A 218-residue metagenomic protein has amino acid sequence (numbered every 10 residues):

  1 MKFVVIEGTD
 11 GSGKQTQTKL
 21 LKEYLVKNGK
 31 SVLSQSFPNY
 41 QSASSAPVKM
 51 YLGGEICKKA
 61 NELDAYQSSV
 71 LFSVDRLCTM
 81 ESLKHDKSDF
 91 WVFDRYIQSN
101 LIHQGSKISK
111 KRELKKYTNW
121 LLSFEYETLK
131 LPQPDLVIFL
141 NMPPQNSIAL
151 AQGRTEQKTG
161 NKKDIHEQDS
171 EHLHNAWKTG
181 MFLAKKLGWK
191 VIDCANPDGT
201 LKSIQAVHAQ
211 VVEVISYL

Functional and structural regions predicted by a protein language model:
I6: Hydrophobic anchor at the beta1->P-loop junction of P-loop NTPases
T9: P-loop (Walker A) phosphate-binding loop of NTP-binding proteins
K14: Conserved lysine of the Walker
Q17: Hydrophobic positions on the alpha1 helix immediately C-terminal to the Walker A/P-loop
K22, Q145-L218: NTP-dependent small-molecule kinase module
E23-V32: Post-Walker A helix-loop "phosphate-sensing" segment adjacent to the P-loop in P-loop NTPases
L33-S123, E127-L129: ATP-dependent small-molecule kinase phosphotransfer cores that center on conserved nucleotide phosphate-binding segments
N100-K178: A glycine- and Lys/Arg-enriched "phosphate-lid" helix/loop adjacent to the NTP-binding pocket of small-molecule kinases
